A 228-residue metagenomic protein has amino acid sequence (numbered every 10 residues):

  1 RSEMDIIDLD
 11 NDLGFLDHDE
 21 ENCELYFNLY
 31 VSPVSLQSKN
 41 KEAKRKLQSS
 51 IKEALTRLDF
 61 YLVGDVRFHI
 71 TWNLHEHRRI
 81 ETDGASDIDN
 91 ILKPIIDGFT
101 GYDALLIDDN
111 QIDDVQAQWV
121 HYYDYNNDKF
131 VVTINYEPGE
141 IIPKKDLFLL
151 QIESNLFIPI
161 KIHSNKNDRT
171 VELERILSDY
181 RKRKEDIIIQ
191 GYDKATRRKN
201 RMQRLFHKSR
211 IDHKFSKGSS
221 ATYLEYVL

Functional and structural regions predicted by a protein language model:
R1-L228: Acidic, proline/glycine-enriched N-terminal capping motif
